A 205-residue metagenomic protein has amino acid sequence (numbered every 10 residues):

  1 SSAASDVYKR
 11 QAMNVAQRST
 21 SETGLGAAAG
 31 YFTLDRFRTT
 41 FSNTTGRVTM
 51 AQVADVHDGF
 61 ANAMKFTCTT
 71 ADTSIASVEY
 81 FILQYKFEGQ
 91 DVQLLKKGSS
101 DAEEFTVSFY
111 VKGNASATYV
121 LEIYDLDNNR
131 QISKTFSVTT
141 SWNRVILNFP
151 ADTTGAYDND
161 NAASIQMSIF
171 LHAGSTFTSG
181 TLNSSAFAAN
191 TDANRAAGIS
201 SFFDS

Functional and structural regions predicted by a protein language model:
A3-Y8: Short, small-residue-biased leader/transition segments that mark boundaries at the very start of proteins
M13, F81-Y119, L147, T153 (+1 more regions): Extra-cytoplasmic beta-strand recognition segments
R18-S21, A115-S116, H172-S175: Acidic glycine-/aspartate-rich tracts in secreted/extracellular proteins
S21-D72: Extracellular glycan-recognition surfaces and repeat-rich motifs
A71-F81: Extracellular beta-rich ligand/substrate-recognition surface
I123-D125: Conserved aromatic beta-strand anchor motif in extracellular beta-sandwich/beta-rich domains
N128-Y157: Extracellular carbohydrate recognition and processing domains and analogous Trp-centered ligand-binding platforms
I146-S205: Extracellular beta-strand ligand-recognition surfaces/modules
